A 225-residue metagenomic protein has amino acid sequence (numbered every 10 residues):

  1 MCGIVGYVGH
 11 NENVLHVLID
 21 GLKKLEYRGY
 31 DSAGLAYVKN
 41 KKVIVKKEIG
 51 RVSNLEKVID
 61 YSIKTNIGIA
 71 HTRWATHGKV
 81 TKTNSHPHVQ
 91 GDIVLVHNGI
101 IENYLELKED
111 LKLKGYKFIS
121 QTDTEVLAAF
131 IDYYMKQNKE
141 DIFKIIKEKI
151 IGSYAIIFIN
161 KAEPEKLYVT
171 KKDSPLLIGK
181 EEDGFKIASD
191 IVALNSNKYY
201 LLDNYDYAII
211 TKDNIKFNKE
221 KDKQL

Functional and structural regions predicted by a protein language model:
M1-L225: Conserved short alpha-helical segments that host acidic/polar catalytic motifs at enzyme active sites
